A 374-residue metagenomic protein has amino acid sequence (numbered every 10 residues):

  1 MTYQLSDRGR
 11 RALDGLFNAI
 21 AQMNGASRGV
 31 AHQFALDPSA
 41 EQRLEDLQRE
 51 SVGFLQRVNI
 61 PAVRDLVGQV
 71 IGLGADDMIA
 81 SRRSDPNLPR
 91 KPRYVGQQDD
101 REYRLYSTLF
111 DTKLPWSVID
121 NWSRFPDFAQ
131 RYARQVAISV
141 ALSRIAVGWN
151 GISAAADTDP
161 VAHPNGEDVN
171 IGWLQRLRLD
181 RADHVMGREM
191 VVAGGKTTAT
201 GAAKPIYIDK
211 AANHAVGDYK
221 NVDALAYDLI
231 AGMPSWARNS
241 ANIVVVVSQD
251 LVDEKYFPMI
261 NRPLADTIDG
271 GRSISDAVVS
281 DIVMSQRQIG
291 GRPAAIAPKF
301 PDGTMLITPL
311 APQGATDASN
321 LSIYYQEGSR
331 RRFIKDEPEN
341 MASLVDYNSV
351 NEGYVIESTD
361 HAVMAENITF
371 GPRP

Functional and structural regions predicted by a protein language model:
T2-D46, S51, D168-Y227, D250-P374: Sequence/fold signature of self-assembling virion shell proteins
A12, A80-K91, V95-G96, K113 (+6 more regions): Residue-level signal for well-ordered alpha-helical segments
V30-K113, G166-G172: Assembly/oligomerization interface modules of large self-assembling protein complexes
R49-L66, R134-L142, S273-I282: Short, charged N-terminal helix-start/capping segments
V67-I71, M78, A156-P164, T197 (+1 more regions): Short amphipathic alpha-helical patches
Q69-P89, S143, W149-D157, I289-D302 (+1 more regions): Noncatalytic linker/hinge segments flanking ATPase motor cores
V95-V185, P234-D253, E337-Y354: Long, contiguous amphipathic alpha-helices that act as assembly "spine/axial" helices in icosahedral shell and virion
